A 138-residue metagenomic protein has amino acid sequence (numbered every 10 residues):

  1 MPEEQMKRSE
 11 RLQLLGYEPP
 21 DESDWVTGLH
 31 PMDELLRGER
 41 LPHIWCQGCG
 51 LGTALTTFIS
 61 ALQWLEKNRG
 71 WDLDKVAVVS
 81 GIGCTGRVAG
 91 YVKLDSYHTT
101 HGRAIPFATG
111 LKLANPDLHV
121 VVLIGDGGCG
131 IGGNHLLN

Functional and structural regions predicted by a protein language model:
M1-K75, D117: Iron-sulfur (Fe-S) cluster-binding modules
Q47, A77-S80, V122-L123: General beta-strand structural signal in soluble alpha/beta enzymes
W71-G86: Conserved beta-ketoacyl condensing-enzyme motif
I82-N138: Thiamine diphosphate
